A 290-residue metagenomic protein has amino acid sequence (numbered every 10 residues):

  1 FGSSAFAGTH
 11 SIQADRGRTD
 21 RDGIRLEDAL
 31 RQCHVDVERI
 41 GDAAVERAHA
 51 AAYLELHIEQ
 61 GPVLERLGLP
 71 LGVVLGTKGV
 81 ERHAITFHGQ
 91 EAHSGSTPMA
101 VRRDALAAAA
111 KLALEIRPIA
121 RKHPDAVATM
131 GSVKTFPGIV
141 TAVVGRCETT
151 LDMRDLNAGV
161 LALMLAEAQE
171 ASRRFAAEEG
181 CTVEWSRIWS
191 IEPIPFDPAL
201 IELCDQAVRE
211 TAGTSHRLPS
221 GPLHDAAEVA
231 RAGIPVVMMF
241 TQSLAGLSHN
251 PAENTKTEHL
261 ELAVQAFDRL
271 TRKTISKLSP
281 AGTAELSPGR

Functional and structural regions predicted by a protein language model:
F1-G159: Midchain, well-structured core segments that form catalytic/ion-binding scaffolds
S11-A14, T135, M153-A158, I188-S190 (+1 more regions): Short beta-alpha connecting loops at secondary-structure transitions that line or flank enzyme active sites
I40-A44, S96, R117-M130, F175-R187 (+2 more regions): Flexible, glycine/charged-enriched surface loops at secondary-structure junctions
L75, H93, T97-K122, L165-E170 (+1 more regions): His/Asp/Glu-rich mid-to-C-terminal helical/loop segments that flank catalytic regions of hydrolases
T129-G138, T150-D152, L156, T182-I201 (+1 more regions): A short beta-alpha structural unit
G145, S215-A266: Zn-dependent metallopeptidase/amidohydrolase metal-coordination segment
V160-M164: Solvent-exposed, non-transmembrane alpha-helical starts
